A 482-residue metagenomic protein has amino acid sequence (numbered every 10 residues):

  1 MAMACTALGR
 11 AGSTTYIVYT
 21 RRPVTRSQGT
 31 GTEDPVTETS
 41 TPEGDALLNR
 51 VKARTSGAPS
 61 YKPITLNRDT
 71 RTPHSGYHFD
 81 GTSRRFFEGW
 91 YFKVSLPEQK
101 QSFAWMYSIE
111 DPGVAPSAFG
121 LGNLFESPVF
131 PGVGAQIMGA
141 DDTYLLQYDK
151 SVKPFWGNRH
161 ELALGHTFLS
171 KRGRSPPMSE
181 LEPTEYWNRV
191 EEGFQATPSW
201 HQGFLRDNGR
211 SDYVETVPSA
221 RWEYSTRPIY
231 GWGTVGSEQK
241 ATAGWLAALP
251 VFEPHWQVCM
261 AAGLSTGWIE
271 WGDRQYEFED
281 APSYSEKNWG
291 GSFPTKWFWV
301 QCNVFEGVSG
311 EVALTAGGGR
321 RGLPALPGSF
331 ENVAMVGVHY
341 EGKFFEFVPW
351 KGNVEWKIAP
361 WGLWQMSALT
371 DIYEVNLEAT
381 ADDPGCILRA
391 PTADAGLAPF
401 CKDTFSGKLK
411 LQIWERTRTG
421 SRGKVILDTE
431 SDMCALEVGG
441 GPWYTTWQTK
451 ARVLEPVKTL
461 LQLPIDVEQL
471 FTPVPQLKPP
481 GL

Functional and structural regions predicted by a protein language model:
M1-Y16: N-terminal chloroplast transit peptides
L8, Y19-T20, V24: Intrinsically disordered, low-complexity, serine/threonine- and charge-rich segments
S13-T14, T20, T32: Generic short amphipathic/hydrophobic targeting helices enriched at N-termini, encompassing Sec-type signal peptides
G29-L482: Structured soluble/peripheral alpha/beta segments that form catalytic or ligand/cofactor-binding pockets
